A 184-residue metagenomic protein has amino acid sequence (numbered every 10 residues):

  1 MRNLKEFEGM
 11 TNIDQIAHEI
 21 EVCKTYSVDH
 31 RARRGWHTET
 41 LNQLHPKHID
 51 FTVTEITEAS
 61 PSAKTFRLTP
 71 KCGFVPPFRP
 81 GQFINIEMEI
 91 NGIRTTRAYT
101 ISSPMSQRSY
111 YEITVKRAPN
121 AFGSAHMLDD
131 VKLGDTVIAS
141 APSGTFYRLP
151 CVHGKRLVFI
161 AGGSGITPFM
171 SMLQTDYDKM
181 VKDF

Functional and structural regions predicted by a protein language model:
M1-A63: Short, low-complexity N-terminal leaders and the immediately following helix N-cap/first helix
M1-H18, V28, N120, A125-F184: FNR/FR-type flavoprotein reductase catalytic core
I20-R31, C72-P77, R108-Y110, T114-R117 (+2 more regions): Charged, low-complexity, helix/coiled-coil-prone segments
G35-T136, S140, K155: Ferredoxin-reductase
